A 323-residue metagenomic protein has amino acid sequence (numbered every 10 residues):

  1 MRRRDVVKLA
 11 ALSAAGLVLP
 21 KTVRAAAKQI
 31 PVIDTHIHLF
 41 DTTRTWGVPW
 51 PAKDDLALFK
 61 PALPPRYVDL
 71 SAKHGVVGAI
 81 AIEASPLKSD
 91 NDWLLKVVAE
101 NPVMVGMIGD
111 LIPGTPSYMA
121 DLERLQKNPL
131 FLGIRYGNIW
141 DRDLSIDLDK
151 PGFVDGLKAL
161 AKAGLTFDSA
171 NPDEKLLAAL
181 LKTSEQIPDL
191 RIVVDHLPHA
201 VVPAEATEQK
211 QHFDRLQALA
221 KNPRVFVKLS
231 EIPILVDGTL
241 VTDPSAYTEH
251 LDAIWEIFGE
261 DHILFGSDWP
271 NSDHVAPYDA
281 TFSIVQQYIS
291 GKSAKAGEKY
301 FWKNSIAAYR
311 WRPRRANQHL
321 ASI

Functional and structural regions predicted by a protein language model:
R2-L19, I30-T35, K60-G78, D252-A253 (+2 more regions): Mid-to-C-terminal alpha-helical segments outside catalytic/metal-binding sites
A25-P49: Replace "His-x-His-based motif
H36, L94, L160, V227 (+2 more regions): Conserved, mostly hydrophobic/aromatic
I37, A84, L197, D268-W269: Active-site metal-binding loops of divalent metal-dependent hydrolases
P51-P86, M104-I112, L132-I139, L165-D168: Divalent metal-dependent hydrolysis catalytic cores, especially in the metallo-beta-lactamase
K88-K175, L181-K182, K228-I234, T239-V241: Active-site gating/metal-coordination segments in enzymes
S89-V103, Y247-I254, Y278-Y288: Short, electropositive alpha-helical surface patch
D147-L264, P313-I323: Catalytic pocket-lining loop regions of alpha/beta-barrel enzymes, especially the amidohydrolase/enolase/GH5 lineages
